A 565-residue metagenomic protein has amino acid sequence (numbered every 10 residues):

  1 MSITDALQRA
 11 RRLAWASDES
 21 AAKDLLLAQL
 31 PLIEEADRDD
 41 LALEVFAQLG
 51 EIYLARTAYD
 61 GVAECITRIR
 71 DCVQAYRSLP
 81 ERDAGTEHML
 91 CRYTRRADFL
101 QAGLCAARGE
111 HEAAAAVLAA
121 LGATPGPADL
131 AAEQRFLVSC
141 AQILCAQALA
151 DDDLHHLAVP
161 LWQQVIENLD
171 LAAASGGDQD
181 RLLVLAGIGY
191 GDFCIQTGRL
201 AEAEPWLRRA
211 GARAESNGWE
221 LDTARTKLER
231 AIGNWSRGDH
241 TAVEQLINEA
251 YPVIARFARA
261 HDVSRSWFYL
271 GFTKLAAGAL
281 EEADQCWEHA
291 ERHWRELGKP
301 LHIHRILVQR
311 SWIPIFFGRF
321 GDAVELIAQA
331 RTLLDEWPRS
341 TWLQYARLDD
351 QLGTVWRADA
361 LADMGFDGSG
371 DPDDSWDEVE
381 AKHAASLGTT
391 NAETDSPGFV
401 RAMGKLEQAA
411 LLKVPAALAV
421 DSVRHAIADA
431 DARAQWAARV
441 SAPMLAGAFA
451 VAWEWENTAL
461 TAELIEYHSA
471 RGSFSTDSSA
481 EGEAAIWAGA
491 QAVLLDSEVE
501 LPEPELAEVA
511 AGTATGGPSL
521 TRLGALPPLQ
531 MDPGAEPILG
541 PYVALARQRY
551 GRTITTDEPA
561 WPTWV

Functional and structural regions predicted by a protein language model:
T4, A42-E44, M89-R92, R96 (+8 more regions): Residue register of alpha-helical TPR repeats
T4-W15, A28, D40-A58, R92-A107 (+2 more regions): Non-membrane alpha-helical segments in proteins
R9, A42, L49, T94 (+13 more regions): Structural register within alpha-helical repeat arrays
L13, I33, F46, Y53 (+10 more regions): Residue at a conserved register position within TPR or TPR-like alpha-solenoid repeats
L27-E34, T67-A84, A119-L130, Q163-S175 (+7 more regions): Amphipathic alpha-helical segments of tetratricopeptide repeats
H261, S266-E281, W287-V565: Alpha-helical solenoid repeat scaffolds used for protein-protein interaction
